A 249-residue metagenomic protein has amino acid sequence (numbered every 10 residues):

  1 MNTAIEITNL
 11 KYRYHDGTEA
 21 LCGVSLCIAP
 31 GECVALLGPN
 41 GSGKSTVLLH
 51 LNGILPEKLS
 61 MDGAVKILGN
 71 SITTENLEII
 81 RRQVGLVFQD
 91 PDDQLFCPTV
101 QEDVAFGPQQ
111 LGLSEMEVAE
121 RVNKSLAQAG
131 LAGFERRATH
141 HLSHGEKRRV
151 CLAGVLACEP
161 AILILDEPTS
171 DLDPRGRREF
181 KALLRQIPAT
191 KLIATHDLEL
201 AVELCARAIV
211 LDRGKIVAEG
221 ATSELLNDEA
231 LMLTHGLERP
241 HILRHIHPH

Functional and structural regions predicted by a protein language model:
L37-P39: The feature captures the beta-strand-to-loop junction immediately N-terminal to the Walker
S60-S71: Conserved ABC transporter NBD signature motif
M116-F134: Conserved ABC ATPase "signature" region
A138-L142, E146: Conserved ABC ATPase signature
T195-H196: H-loop/switch region of ABC-family ATPase nucleotide-binding domains
A201-E203: A short, surface-exposed alpha-helical micro-motif characterized by mixed small hydrophobic and charged/polar residues
